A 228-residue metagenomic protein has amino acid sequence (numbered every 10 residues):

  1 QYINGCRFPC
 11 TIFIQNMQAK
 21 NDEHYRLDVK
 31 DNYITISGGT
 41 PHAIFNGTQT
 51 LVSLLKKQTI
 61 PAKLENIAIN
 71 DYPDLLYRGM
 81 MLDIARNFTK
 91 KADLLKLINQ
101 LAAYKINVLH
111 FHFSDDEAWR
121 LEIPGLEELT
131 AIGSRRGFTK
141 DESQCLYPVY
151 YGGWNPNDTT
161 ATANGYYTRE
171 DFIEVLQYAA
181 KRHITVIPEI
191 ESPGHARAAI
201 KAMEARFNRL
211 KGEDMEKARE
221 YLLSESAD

Functional and structural regions predicted by a protein language model:
Q1-Y77: Contiguous, structured surface segment used for ligand recognition
I44, L94, T168, F172: Aromatic/hydrophobic pocket-lining residues that form the small-molecule binding cavity in soluble enzyme cores
G47, A92-L94, H112-F113, R120-G125 (+2 more regions): Short, solvent-exposed loop/turn and secondary-structure capping segments
L75-R78, K105-N107, A180-I184: Short, well-ordered coil/turn segments that N-cap beta-strands
M80-D116, R120: A conserved hydrophobic secondary-structure block that centers on an alpha-helix together with its immediately flanking
L97, V175, V186: Aromatic/hydrophobic pocket-lining residues that form π-stacking "cages" and hydrophobic walls in ligand
E117-K181, A196-D228: Aromatic- and acidic-residue-enriched carbohydrate-binding clefts of CAZyme catalytic domains
H183-I187, P193: Long, well-ordered, tryptophan-enriched scaffold segments
